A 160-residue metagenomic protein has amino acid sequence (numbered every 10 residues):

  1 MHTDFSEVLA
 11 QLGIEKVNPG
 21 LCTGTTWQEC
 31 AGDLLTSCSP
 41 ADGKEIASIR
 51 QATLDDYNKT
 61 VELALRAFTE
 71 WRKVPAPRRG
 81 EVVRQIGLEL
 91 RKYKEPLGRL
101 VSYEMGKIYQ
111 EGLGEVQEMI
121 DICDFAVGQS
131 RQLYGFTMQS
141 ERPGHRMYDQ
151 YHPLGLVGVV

Functional and structural regions predicted by a protein language model:
M1-I49, E81, Q85, G135-V160: Terminal low-complexity tails and localization/encapsulation signals of metabolic enzymes
I46-Y134, G144: Glycine-rich loop-to-alpha-helix module at the N-terminal edge of alpha/beta enzyme cores
